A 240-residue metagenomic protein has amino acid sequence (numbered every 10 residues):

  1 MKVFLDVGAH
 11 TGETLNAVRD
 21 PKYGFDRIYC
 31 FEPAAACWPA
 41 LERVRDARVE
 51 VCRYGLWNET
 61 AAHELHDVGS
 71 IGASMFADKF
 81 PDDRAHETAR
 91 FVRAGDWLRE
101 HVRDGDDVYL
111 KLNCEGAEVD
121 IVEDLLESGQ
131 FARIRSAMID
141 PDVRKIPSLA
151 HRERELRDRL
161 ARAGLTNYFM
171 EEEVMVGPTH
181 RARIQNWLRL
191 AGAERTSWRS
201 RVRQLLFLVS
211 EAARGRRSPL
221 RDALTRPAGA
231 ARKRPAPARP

Functional and structural regions predicted by a protein language model:
M1-P240: Phosphate/nucleotide-binding beta-alpha loop and adjacent structural elements of enzyme active sites
